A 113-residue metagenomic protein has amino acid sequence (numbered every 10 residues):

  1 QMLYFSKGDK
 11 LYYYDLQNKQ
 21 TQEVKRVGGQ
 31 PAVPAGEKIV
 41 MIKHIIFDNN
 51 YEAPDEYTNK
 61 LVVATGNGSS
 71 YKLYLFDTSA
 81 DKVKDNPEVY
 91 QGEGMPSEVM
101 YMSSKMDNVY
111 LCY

Functional and structural regions predicted by a protein language model:
Q1, A32-E52, G94-M106: Repeated scaffold domains used in trafficking and secretory/extracellular systems, primarily beta-propellers
Q1, Y51-N59, S69, D81-K82: Short, solvent-exposed loop/turn segments that connect beta-strands within catalytic domains and beta-strand-rich
M2, K60, N108-Y110: Conserved core beta-strand positions within WD40 beta-propeller blades
F5, V63, L111-Y113: Residue position within the beta-strands of beta-propeller blades
G8-D15, S69-F76: Structural motif
Y13, T21, V63-T65: Short linear proline/tyrosine/threonine-rich motifs used for host-factor recruitment and membrane trafficking/assembly
L16-K19, T78-D81: Short loop/turn segments that connect beta-strands within beta-propeller blades
Q22-Q30, K84-E93: Beta-propeller fold detector
